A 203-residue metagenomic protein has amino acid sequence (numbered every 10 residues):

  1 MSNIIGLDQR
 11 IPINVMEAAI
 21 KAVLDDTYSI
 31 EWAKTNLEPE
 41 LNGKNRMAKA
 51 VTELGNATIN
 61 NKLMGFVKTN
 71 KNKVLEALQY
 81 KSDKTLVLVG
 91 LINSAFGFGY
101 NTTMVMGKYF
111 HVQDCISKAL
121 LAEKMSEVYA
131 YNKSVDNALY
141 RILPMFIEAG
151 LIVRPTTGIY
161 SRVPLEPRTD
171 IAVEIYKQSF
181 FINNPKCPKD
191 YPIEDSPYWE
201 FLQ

Functional and structural regions predicted by a protein language model:
M1-V89, I116: Eukaryotic partner-binding/assembly regions in large regulatory complexes
V15-V23, V87-D114, R168-C187: Positively charged, polyanion-binding regions of nucleic-acid-associated proteins
S29-N36, V112-S126, P185-Y198: Short acidic, hydrophobic short linear motifs in intrinsically disordered regions
L41-K44, V128-Y140, F201-L202: Short, positively charged loop/turn segments that connect secondary-structure elements
T52-A57, L139-A149, Q203: Basic amphipathic alpha-helical segments that dock to polyanions
A77-N93, R154-T156, S161-E166: Basic, amphipathic alpha-helix used for nucleic-acid engagement in HTH/winged-helix/SANT-Myb modules and analogous
C115-L120, D136-L139, V153-V163: Short acidic alpha-helical/loop segments enriched in Asp/Glu that coordinate divalent cations
R154-Q203: Accessory, usually C-terminal, subdomains that scaffold auxiliary metal cofactors
